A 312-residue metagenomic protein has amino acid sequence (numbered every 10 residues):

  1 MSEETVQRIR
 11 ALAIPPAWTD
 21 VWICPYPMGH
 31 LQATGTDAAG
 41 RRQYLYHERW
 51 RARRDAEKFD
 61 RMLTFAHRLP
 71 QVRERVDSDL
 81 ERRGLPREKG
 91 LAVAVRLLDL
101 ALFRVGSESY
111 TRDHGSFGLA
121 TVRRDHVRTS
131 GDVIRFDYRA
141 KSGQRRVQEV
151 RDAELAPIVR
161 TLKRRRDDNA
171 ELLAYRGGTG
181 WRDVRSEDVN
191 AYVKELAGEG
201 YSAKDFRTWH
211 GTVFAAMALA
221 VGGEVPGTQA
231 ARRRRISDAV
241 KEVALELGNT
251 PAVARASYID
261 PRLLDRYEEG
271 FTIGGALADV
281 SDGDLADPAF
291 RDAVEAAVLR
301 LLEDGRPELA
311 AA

Functional and structural regions predicted by a protein language model:
M1-F117, T121-I236, V240-L247, A252-A256 (+2 more regions): A positively charged, amphipathic N-terminal helix/segment that binds anionic biomolecules
D137-R139, Y267-S281: Short Lys/Arg-enriched helix C-cap and helix-to-coil transition segments that create basic nucleic-acid-contact patches
V159, A244, D265, F271-G274: Extended hydrophobic/aromatic segments used for targeting, binding, or gating
L263-G270, L285-A312: Short, amphipathic C-terminal "tail helix"
